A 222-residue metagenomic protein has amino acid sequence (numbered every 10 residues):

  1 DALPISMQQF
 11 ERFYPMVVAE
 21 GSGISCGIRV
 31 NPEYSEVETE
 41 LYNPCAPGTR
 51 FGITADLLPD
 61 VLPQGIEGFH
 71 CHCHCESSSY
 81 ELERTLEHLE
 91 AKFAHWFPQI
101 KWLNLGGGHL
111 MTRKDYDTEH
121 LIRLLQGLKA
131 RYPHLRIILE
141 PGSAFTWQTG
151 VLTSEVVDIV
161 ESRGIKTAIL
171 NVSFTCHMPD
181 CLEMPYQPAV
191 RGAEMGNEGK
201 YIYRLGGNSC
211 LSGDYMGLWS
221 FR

Functional and structural regions predicted by a protein language model:
D1-W102, Y116, L124-G127, R131 (+1 more regions): Active-site-proximal beta-alpha core segment in soluble small-molecule metabolic enzymes
E33-S35, E76, L110, T175-H177 (+1 more regions): Short, acidic Gly/Pro/Ser/Thr-rich loop/turn segments
V37-E40, S79-E81, R113-Y116, Q148-G150 (+2 more regions): Short, well-ordered secondary-structure micro-motifs
H72-H74, L103-T112, P141-A144: Glycine-rich beta-strand-to-loop/alpha-helix junction loops that act as flexible
Q99-W102, L135-P141: Flexible, glycine/charged-enriched surface loops at secondary-structure junctions
L121: Conserved N-terminal glycine/acidic-rich loop preference
L124, L139-R222: Charged (often Lys/Glu-rich) extended helix/loop segments that serve as interaction or gating elements
